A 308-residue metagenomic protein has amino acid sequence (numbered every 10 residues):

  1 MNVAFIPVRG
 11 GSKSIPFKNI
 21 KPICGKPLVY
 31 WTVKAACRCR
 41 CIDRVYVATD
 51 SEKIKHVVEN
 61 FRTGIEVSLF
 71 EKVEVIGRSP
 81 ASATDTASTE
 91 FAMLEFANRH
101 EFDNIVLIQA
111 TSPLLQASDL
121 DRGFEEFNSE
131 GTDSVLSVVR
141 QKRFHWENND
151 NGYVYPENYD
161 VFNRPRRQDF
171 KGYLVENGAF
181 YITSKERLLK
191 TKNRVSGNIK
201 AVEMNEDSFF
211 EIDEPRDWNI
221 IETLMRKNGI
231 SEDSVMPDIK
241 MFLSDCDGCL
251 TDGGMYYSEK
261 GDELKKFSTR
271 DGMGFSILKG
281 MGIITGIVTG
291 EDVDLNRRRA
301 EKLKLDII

Functional and structural regions predicted by a protein language model:
M1-P16, M241-D247: N-terminal nucleotide-binding beta1-loop-alpha1 segment
L28-R44, H56, M273-I284, R299: A short, N-terminal amphipathic alpha-helix
I42, F102, G131-T132, N228-I230 (+1 more regions): Short, high-confidence coil segments that cap the C-terminus of an alpha-helix and link into the following beta-strand
Y46, E52-V106, S118-R122: Short phosphate-binding loop-to-helix
R78-P80, A110-S112, C246: Short acidic donor-binding/metal-coordinating loop in glycosyltransferase active sites
D85-E95, N104, S112-M204: Conserved core of the sugar-phosphate nucleotidyltransferase
E186, E206, F210-S244: Non-catalytic pre-domain segments flanking phosphatase-related domains
E232-I308: Alpha-helical substrate-recognition element adjacent to the catalytic core
